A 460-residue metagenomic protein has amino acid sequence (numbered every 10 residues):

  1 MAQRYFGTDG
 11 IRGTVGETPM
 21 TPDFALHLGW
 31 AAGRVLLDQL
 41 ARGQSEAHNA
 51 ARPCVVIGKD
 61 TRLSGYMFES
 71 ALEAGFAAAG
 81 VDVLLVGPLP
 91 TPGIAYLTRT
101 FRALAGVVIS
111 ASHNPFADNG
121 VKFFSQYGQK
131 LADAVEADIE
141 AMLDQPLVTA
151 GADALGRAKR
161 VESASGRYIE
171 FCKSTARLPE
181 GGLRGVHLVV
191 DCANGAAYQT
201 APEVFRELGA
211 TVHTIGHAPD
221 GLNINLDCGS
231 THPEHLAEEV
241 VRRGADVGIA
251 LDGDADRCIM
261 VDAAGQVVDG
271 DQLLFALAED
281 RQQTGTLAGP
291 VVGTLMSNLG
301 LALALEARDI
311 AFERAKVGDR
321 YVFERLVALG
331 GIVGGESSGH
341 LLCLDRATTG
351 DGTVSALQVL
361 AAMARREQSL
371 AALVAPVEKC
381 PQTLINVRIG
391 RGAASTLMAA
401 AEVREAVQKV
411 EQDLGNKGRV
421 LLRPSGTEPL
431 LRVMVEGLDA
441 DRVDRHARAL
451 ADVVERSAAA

Functional and structural regions predicted by a protein language model:
M1, G43, N119-R243: Gly/Ser/Thr-enriched, mixed-charge loops and adjacent short helices that form phosphate/oxyanion-binding elements
M1-A74, A78-A79, A158-L188, A394-S395: An N-terminal, well-structured beta->alpha segment
F6-G7, I57, V83-P88, V108-I109 (+9 more regions): General beta-strand structural signal in soluble alpha/beta enzymes
D9, I57, I94, V107 (+11 more regions): Buried hydrophobic positions in well-ordered alpha/beta secondary-structure cores of metabolic enzymes
D38-H48, C54-D118, E203-V261, K409: N-terminal small/polar loop signature for handling phosphorylated ligands or for N-terminal nucleophile
I57-D60, V190-C192, D262, D345 (+1 more regions): Short glycine-centered, acidic/aromatic-flanked micro-motifs in structured strand/loop junctions that mark active-site
G93, A137-E170, S174, A263-S337 (+1 more regions): Proline/glycine-rich low-complexity loops and linkers
D246-V247, Q283-A460: Phosphate-binding and adjacent anionic-ligand microenvironments
